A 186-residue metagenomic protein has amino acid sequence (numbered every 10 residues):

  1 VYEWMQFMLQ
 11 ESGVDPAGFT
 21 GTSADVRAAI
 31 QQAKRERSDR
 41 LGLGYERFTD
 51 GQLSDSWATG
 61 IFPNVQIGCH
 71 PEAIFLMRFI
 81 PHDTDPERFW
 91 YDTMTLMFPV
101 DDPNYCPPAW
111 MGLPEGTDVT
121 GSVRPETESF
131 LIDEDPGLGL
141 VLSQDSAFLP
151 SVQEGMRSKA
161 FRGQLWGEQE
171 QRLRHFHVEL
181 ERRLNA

Functional and structural regions predicted by a protein language model:
V1-A186: C-terminal catalytic domain of Rieske-type non-heme iron oxygenases
